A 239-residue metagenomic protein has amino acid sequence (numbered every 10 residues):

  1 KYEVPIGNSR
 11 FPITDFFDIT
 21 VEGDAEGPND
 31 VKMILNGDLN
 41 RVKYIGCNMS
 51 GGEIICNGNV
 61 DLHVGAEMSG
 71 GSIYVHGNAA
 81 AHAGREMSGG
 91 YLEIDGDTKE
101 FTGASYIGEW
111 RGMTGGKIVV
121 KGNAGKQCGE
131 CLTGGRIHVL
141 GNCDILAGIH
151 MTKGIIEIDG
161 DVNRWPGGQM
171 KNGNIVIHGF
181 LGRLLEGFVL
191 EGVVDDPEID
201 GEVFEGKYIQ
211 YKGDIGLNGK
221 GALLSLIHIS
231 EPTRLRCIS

Functional and structural regions predicted by a protein language model:
P5-G70, Y74, A80-G84, E100-G115 (+1 more regions): Right-handed parallel beta-helix
V31-M33, I45-C47, G52, G58 (+12 more regions): The right-handed parallel beta-helix/beta-solenoid scaffold, focusing on the short coil/turn and N-cap positions
N36-D38, N57, A66-S69, H76 (+10 more regions): Feature marks extracellular polysaccharide-active and adherence modules
A81-H82, L146, R164-W165: Short beta-strands and strand-coil junctions in structured, solvent-facing domains, enriched
G89, G96-R111, F188-D196: Acidic/polar low-complexity surface segments
D159, W165-L224: Short, surface-exposed interaction patches in beta-rich subdomains that mediate adhesion/assembly near membranes
I227-S239: Single conserved hydrophobic/aromatic residue that forms the stacking wall/gate of nucleotide- or nucleobase-binding
